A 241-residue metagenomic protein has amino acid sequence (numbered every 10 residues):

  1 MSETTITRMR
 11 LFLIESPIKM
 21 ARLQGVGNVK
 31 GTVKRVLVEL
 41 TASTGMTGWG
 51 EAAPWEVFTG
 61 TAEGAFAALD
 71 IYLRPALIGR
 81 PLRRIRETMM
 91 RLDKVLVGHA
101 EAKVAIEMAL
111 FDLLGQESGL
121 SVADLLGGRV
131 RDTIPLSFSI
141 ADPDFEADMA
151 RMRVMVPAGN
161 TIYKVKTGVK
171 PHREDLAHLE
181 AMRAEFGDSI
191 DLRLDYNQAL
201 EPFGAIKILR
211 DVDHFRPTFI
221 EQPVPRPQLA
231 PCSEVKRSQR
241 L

Functional and structural regions predicted by a protein language model:
M1-T44, A53-F58: Structured beta-strand/loop patches that form or line metal/cofactor-binding pockets in enzymes
R8-R10, T41-E117: Metal- or metallocofactor-binding catalytic centers and their adjacent structured scaffolds across diverse enzyme
R83-I85, V122-L125, Q222-P223: Flexible, glycine/charged-enriched surface loops at secondary-structure junctions
E117-D142, H178, E185-G187: N-terminal small/glycine-rich loop or linker at the start of catalytic domains across soluble metabolic enzymes
D132-A147, T167-G168, Y196-P202: Active-site mouth loops of central-metabolism enzymes
M155-K166: Catalytic domains of carbohydrate-active enzymes, especially glycoside hydrolases
V165, K170-L241: Catalytic core of soluble alpha/beta enzymes
